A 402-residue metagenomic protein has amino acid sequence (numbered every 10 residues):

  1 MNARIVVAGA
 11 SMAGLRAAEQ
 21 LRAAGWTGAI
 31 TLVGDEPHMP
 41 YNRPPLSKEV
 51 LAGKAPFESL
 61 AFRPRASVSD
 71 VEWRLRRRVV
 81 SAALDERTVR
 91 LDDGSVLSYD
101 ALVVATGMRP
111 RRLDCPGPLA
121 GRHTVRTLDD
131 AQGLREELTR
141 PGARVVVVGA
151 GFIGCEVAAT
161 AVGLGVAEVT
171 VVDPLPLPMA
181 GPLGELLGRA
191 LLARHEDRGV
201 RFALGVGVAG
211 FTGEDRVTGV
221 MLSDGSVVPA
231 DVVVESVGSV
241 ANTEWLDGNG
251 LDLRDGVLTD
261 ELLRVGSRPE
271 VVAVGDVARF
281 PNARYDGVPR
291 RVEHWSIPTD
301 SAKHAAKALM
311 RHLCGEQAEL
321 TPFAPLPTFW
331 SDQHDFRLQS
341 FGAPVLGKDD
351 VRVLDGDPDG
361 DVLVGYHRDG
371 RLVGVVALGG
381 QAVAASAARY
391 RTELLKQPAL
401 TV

Functional and structural regions predicted by a protein language model:
M1-V6, F62-V145, M221-S223, V232-S236 (+1 more regions): FAD-binding core/adjacent interface of flavoenzyme oxidoreductases
N2-A3, R279-A382: Mid-to-C-terminal Rossmann-like scaffold of FAD/NAD(P)H-dependent oxidoreductases
N2-E72, T160-P182: Beta1-alpha1 glycine-rich phosphate/pyrophosphate-binding loop at the start of Rossmann-like nucleotide-binding domains
G9-M12, R126, G149-G151: Glycine-rich Rossmann-fold phosphate-binding loop(s) that bind the pyrophosphate of adenine dinucleotide cofactors
T27, W73-R90, L97, L164-E261: A Rossmann-like FAD-binding core segment of flavoenzymes
A120-P141, D215-M221, S226-H304: FAD-site-proximal beta/loop scaffold in flavoenzymes
G133-L183, L187: Rossmann-like NAD(P)H-binding beta-loop-alpha module
Q381-A399: A short, polar/charged loop-to-alpha-helix boundary motif
